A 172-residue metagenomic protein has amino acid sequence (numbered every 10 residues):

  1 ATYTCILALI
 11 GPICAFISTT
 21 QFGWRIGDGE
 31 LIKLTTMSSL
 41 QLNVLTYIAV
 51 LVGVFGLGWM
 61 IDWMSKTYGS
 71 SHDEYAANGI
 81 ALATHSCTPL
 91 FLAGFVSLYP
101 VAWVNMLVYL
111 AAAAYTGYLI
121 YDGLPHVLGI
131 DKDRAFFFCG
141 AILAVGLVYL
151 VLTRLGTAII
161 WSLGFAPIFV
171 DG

Functional and structural regions predicted by a protein language model:
A1-E74: Selected alpha-helical membrane-embedding segments in polytopic membrane proteins
A15-G23, L98-V101, V127, R154 (+1 more regions): Transmembrane helix-loop junctions and nearby membrane-interface residues
W24-L40, V96-V104, A166-D171: Membrane-interfacial helix-loop-helix connectors in multipass membrane proteins
I26, L147-Y149, G164: A generic membrane alpha-helix/interface feature
L31-L45, A111-L119, V145, D171-G172: Hydrophobic transmembrane alpha-helix bundles
D62, Y68-L152: Hydrophobic alpha-helical transmembrane segments and adjacent short intramembrane/lumenal linkers of inner/organellar
V151-G172: Juxtamembrane boundary at the C-terminal end of a transmembrane helix
